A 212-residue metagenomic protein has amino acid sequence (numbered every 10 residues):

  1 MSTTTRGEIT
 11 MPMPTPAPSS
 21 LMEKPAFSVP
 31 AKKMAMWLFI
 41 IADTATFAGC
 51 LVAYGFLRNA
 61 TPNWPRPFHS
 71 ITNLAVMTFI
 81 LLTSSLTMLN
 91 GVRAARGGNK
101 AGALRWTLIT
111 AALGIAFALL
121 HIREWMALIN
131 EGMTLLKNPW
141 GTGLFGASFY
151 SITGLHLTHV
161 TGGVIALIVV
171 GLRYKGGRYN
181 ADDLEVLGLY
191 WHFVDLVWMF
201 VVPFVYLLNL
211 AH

Functional and structural regions predicted by a protein language model:
S2-H212: ...captures the hydrophobic TM-helix bundle architecture rather than a specific catalytic motif, and can also fire on
